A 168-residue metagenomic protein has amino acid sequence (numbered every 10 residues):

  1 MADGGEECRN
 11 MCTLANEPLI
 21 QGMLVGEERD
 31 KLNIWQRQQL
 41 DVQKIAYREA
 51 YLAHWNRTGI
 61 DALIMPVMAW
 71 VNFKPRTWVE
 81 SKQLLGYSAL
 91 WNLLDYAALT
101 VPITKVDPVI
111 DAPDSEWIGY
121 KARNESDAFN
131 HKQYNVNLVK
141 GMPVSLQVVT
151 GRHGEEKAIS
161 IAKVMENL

Functional and structural regions predicted by a protein language model:
M1-D61, P66-M68, P102-E116, R123-L146: Short helix-loop capping/hinge segments that flank enzyme active sites or metal/cofactor-binding pockets
F73-K74, V101, E156-A158: Short helix/loop capping segments that flank catalytic or ligand/cofactor-binding pockets
F73-S81: Glycine/threonine-rich flexible loop motifs
A89-N92: Hydrophobic/aromatic ligand-binding patch that stacks against planar heteroaromatic rings of cofactors or nucleotides
D95-A98: Hydrophobic beta-strand scaffold residues
A112, Y134, M142-G154, A158-A162 (+1 more regions): Short, well-ordered beta-strand elements
